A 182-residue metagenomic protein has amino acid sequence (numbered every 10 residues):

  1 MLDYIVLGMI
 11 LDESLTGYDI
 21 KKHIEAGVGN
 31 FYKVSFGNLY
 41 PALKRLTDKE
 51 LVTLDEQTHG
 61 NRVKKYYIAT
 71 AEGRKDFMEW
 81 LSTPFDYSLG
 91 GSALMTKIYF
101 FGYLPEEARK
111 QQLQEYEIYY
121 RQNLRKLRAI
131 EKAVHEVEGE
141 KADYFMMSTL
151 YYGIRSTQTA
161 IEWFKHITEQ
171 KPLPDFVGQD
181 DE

Functional and structural regions predicted by a protein language model:
M1-G90: Basic helix-turn-helix/winged-helix DNA-binding cores and closely related short helical interaction motifs
N38, K65, D143-I154: Alpha-helical scaffold segments that form or flank carboxylate-/histidine-based iron centers
Q57, S82, K132-G139, E169: Short, flexible helix-adjacent loops and helix caps
E79-R125: Amphipathic alpha-helical dimerization/coiled-coil segments that flank or bridge DNA-binding/regulatory modules
K110, E117, L124, E131 (+4 more regions): Heptad-repeat amphipathic alpha-helical coiled-coil interaction surface used for oligomerization/assembly
A129-T149: Acidic interhelical loop/turn segments
Q170-E182: Long amphipathic alpha-helical coiled-coil segments
